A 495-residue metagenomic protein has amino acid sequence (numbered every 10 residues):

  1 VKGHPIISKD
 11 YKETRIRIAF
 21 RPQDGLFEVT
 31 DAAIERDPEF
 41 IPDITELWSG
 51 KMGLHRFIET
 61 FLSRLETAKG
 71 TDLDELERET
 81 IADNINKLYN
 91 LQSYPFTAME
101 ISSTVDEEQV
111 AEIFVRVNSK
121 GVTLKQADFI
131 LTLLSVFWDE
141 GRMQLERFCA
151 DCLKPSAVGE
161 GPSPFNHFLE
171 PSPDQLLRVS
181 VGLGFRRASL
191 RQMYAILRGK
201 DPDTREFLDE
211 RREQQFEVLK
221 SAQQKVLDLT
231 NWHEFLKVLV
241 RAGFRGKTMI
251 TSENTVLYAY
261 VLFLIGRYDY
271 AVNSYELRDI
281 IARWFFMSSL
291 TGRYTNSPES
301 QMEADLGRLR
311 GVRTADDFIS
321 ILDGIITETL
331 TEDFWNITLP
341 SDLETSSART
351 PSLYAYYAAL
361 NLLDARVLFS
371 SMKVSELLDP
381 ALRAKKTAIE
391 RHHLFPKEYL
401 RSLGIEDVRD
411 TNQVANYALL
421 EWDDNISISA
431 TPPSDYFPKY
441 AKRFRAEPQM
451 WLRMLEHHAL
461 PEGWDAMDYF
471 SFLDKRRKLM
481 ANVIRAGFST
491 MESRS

Functional and structural regions predicted by a protein language model:
V1, A381-N416: Histidine-centered nuclease catalytic patch
V1-R198, G246-I250, Y275, F286-M287 (+5 more regions): Basic- and aromatic-enriched surface patches that contact anionic nucleotides/nucleic acids
T67-K87, E206-H233, K385-A388, F395: An acidic intrinsically disordered interaction segment
T104-A111, T123, E213, V226-L229 (+7 more regions): Conserved structured core elements
K120-L124, L264-S274, A365-L377: Short helix-capping/linker segments at secondary-structure and domain boundaries
I130, F165, P173-T338: A cross-family structural signal marking well-folded subdomains
S289-R391, Y399: Intrinsically disordered, low-complexity N-proximal targeting/linker segments that flank membranes
T411-K442: Short Cys/His-centered divalent metal-binding micro-motifs
